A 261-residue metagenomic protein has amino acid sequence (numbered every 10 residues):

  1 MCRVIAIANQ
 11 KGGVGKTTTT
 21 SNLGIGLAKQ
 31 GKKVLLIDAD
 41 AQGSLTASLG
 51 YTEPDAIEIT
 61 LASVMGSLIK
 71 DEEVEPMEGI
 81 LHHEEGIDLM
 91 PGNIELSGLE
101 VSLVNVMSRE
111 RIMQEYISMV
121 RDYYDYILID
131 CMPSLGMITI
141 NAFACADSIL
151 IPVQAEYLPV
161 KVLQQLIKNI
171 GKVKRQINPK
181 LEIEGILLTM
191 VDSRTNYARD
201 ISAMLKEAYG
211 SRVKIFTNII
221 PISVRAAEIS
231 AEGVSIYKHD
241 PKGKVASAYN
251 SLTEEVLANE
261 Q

Functional and structural regions predicted by a protein language model:
M1-Q261: P-loop NTP-binding core
